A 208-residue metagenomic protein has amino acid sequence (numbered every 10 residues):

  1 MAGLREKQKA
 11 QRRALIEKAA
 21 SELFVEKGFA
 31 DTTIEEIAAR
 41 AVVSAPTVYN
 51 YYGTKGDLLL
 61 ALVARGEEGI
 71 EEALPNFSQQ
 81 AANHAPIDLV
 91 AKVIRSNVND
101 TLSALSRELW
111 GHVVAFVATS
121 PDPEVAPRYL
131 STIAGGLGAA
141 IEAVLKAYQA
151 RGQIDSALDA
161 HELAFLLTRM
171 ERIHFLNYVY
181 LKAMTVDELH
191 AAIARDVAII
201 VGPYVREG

Functional and structural regions predicted by a protein language model:
M1-Q11, S78, G208: N-terminal intrinsically disordered/low-complexity leader segments
K9, E17, L59, V63 (+5 more regions): Amphipathic, non-transmembrane alpha-helical scaffold segments
R12, K55, L62, G66 (+7 more regions): Hydrophobic/aromatic residues within well-ordered alpha-helical segments
L15, A19-D57, A61, R65: Helix-turn-helix
A61, P75-R107, A160-L167, H190-I193: Hydrophobic alpha-helical connector segments
E71, H84, D88, A104 (+3 more regions): Amphipathic alpha-helical packing segments from all-alpha helical-bundle domains
Q79, I94-L102, G111-S120, I199-V205: Helix-loop "lid/cap" segments that line or gate small-molecule binding pockets
E108, P127, S131, Q149-V197: Hydrophobic/aromatic-rich alpha-helical bundle segments in the mid-to-C-terminal region
